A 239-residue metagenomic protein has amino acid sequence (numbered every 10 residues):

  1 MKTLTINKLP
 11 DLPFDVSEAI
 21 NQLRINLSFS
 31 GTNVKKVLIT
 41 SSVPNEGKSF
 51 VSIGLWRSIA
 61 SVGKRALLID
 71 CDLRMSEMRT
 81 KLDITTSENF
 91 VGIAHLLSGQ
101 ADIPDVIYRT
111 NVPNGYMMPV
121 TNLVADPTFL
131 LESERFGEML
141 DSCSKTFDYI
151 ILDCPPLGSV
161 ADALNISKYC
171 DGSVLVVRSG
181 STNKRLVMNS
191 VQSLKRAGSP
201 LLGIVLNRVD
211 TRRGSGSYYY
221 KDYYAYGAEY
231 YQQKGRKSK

Functional and structural regions predicted by a protein language model:
M1-T5, M188-K239: Hydrophobic micro-sites
K2-N21, I25-T32, S41-E46, L68-K145: P-loop/Walker-type NTP enzyme "switch/lid" segment
S30-K35, R57, S61: Primarily NTPase-proximal linker/entry elements flanking Walker-type ATP/GTP-binding cores
L38-T40, I69, P119-V120, L152-D153 (+2 more regions): Conserved beta-strand segments of the P-loop GTPase G domain that flank and frequently precede/overlap
F50-V51: Hydrophobic positions on the alpha1 helix immediately C-terminal to the Walker A/P-loop
S76-M78, D126-T128, K184-R185, T211-G216: Switch/connector loops and helix/strand junctions flanking conserved nucleotide-binding motifs in nucleotide-processing
M139, C143-G158: Glycine-rich phosphate-binding loop used to anchor ATP phosphates in small-molecule kinases, encompassing both
K145, L157-G180: Inter-motif core of Ras-like GTPase G domains
